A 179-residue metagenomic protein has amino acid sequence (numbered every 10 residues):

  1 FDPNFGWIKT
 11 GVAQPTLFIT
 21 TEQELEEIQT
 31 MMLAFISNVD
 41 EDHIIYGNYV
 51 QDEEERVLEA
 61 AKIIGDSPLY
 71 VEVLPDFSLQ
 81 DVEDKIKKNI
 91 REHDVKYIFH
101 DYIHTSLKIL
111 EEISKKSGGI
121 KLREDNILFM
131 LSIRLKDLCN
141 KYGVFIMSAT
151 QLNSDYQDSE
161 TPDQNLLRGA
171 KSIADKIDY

Functional and structural regions predicted by a protein language model:
F1, W7, G11, N126-Y179: Phosphate-binding/switch region of NTP-binding enzymes
P3-D94: Cytosolic-facing regulatory segments adjacent to core modules
L17, Q29, L33, E83-I90 (+4 more regions): Generic hydrophobic alpha-helical scaffold/packing signal
E22-E26, P75-S78, I103-S106, I146 (+1 more regions): Conserved nucleotide-binding/hydrolysis micro-motifs of P-loop NTPases
E24-I28, Y49, E53-R56, S78-V82 (+4 more regions): Helical mechanochemical/support elements of P-loop NTPase systems and associated helical scaffolds
E24-T30, N38-V39, S106-E111, D155-E160: Switch/connector loops and helix/strand junctions flanking conserved nucleotide-binding motifs in nucleotide-processing
I36-D40, I113-I120, E160-N165: Short glycine/proline- and charge-enriched loop/turn segments that cap or connect secondary-structure elements
L69-K141: Phosphate-binding/switch loop-helix module in NTP-utilizing enzymes
